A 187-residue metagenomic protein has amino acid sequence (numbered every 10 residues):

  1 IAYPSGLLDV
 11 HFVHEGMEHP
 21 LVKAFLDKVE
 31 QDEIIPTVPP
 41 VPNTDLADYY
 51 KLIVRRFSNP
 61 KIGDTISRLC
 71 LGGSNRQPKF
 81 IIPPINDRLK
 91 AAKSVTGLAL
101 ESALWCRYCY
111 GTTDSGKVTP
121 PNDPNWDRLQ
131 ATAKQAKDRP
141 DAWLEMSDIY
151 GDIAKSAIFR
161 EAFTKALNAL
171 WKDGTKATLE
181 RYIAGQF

Functional and structural regions predicted by a protein language model:
I1-F187: Non-transmembrane, aqueous-exposed alpha-helical and coiled segments at domain scale
